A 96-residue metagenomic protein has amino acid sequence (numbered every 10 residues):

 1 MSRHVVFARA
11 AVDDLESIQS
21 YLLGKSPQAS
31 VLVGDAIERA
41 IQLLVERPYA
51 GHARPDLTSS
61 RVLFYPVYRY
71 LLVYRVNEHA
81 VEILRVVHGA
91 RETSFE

Functional and structural regions predicted by a protein language model:
M1-R61, A80, E96: Basic, Lys/Arg-enriched alpha-helical interface segments
G24, R69-L71, R75-E96: Enriched for short, Lys/Arg-rich terminal
S30-L32, L57, Y68, H88-R91: Glycine-rich loops and low-complexity Gly/Arg-rich segments that provide flexible linkers or classic glycine-based
L63-Y65: Short acidic-hydrophobic surface loop/beta-edge motif
